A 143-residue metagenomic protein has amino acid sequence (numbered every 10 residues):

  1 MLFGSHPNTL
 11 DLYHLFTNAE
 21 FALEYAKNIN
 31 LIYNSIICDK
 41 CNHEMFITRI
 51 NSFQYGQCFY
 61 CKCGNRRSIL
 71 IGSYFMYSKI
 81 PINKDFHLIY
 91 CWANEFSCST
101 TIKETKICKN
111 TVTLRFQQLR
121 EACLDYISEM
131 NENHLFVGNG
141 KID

Functional and structural regions predicted by a protein language model:
M1-D143: Residue-level recognition of single "structural anchor" positions that define or cap local secondary structure
